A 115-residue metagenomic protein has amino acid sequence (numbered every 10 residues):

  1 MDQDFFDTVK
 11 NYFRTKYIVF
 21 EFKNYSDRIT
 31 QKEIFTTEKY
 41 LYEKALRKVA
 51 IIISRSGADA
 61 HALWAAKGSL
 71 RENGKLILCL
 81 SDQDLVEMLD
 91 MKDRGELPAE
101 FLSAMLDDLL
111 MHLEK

Functional and structural regions predicted by a protein language model:
M1-K115: Mixed-charge (Asp/Glu-Lys/Arg
